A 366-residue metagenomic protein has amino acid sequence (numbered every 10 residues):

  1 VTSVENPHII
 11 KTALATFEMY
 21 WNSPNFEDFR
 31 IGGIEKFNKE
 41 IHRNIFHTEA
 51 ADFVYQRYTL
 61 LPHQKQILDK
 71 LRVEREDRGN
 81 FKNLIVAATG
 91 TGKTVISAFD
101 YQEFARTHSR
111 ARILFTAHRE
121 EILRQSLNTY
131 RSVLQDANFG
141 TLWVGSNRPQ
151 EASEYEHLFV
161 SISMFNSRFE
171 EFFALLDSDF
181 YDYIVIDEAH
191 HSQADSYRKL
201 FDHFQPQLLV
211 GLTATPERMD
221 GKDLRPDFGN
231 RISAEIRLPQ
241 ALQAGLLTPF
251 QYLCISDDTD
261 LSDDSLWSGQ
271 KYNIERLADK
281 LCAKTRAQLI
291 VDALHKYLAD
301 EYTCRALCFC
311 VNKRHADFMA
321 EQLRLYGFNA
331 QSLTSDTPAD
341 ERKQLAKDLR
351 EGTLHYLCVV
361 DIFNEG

Functional and structural regions predicted by a protein language model:
V1, R168-F169, G245, L357-G366: SF2 helicase motor core recognition
V1-T91, V95-A111, N128-S132, S163: ATP-dependent helicase/translocase motor core
R110-R119, C304-N312, L333: Conserved RecA-like ASCE P-loop NTPase motor core of nucleic-acid helicases/translocases
E121-G145: Conserved helix-turn-beta segment of the N-terminal RecA-like "Helicase ATP-binding" lobe in SF1/SF2 helicases
S146-F180, A194-K199: Conserved helix/coil segment N-terminal to the catalytic DExD/H
N147-E151, E170-F172, L307, D317-R324 (+1 more regions): Conserved helicase ATPase core of P-loop NTP-dependent helicases/translocases
Y183, H190-L253: Post-DEXD/H (motif II) to motif III coupling segment of the RecA-like Helicase ATP-binding lobe
I232-L307: Conserved interdomain linker/interface between the two RecA-like ATPase lobes of SF2 helicase motors
